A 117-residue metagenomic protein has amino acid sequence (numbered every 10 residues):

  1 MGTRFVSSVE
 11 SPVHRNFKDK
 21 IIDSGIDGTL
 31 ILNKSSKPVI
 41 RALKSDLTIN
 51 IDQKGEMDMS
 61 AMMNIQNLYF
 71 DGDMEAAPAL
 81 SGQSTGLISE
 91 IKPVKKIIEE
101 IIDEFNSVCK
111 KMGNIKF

Functional and structural regions predicted by a protein language model:
M1-F117: Conserved active-site-proximal phosphate/metal-binding subdomains
